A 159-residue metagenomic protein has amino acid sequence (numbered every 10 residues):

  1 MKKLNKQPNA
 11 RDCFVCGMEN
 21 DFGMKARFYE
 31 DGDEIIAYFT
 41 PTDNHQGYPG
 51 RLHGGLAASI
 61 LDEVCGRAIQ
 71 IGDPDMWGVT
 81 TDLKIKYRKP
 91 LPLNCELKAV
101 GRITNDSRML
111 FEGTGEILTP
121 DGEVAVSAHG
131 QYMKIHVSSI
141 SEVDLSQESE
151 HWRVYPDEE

Functional and structural regions predicted by a protein language model:
M1-L4, P92-L93, T104-E159: HotDog/MaoC-like acyl-thioester-processing domains
M1-N44, E148-E159: Non-catalytic linker/capping segments at the edges of enzyme domains
N9, F22-M24, D33-I35, W77-L83 (+2 more regions): A generic structural signal for short beta-strands and their flanking turns/coil linkers
Y29-D31, R102-D106: Short beta-strand micro-motifs enriched in acidic
I36-I60: A conserved, well-ordered hydrophobic junction motif at loop->secondary-structure transitions
A37, L83-Y87, G101, G115 (+1 more regions): A structural signal for short, well-ordered beta-strand segments
V64-K98: Hydrophobic beta-strand-centered segment that forms part of the acyl-chain substrate-binding groove
